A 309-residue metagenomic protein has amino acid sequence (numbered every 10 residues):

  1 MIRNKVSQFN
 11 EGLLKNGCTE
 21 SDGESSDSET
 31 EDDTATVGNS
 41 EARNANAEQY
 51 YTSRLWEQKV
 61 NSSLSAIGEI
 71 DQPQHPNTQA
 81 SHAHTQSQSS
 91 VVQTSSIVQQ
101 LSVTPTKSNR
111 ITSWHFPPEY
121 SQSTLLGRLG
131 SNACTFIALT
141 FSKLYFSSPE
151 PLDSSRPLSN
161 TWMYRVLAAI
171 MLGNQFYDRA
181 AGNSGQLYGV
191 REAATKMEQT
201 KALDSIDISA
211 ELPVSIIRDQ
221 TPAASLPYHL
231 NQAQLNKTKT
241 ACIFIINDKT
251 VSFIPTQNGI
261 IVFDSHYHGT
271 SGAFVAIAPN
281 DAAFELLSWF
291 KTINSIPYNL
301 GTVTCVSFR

Functional and structural regions predicted by a protein language model:
M1-G17: PEST-like, low-complexity acidic/proline-rich intrinsically disordered segments, predominantly at protein N-termini
C18-T34: Acidic, Ser/Thr-interspersed intrinsically disordered low-complexity regions
E41, E48-Q49, Q72-Q79, H84-S89 (+2 more regions): Intrinsically disordered, low-complexity repeat/linker tracts enriched for polar/charged residues
Q93-S184: Active-site nucleophile-adjacent alpha helix/oxyanion-hole segment immediately C-terminal to the catalytic cysteine
Y120-G130, L226-L230, N236-A241, I246-T250: Eukaryotic intrinsically disordered and solvent-exposed regulatory patches
M163-T238: Conserved active-site-adjacent core of cysteine acyl-enzyme catalytic domains
I245, I254-A273: Catalytic Cys-His active-site segments of thiol-dependent hydrolases/isopeptidases
G272-R309: Noncatalytic regulatory segments and standalone regulatory/sensor domains
